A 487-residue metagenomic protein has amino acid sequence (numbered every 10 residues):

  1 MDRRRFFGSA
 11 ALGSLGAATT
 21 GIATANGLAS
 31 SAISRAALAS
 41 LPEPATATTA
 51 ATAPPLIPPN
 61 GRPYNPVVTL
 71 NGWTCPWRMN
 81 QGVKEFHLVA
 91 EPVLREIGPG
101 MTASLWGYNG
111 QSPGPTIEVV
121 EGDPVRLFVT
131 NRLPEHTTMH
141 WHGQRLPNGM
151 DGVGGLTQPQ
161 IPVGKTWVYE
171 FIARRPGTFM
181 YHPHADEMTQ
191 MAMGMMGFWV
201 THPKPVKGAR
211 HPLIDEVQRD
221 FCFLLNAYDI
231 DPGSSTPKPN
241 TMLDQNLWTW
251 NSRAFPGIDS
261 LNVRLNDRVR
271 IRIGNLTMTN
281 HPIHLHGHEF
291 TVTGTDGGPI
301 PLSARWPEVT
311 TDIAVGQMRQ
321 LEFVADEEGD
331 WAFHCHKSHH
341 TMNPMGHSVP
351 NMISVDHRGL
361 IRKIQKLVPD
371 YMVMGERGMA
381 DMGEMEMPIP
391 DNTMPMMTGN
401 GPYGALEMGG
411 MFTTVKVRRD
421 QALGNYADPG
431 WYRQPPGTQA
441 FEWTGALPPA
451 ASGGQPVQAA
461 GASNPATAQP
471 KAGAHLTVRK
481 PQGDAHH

Functional and structural regions predicted by a protein language model:
D2-H487: Copper-binding active sites and cupredoxin-like electron-transfer domains, recognizing His/Cys-rich ligand loops
